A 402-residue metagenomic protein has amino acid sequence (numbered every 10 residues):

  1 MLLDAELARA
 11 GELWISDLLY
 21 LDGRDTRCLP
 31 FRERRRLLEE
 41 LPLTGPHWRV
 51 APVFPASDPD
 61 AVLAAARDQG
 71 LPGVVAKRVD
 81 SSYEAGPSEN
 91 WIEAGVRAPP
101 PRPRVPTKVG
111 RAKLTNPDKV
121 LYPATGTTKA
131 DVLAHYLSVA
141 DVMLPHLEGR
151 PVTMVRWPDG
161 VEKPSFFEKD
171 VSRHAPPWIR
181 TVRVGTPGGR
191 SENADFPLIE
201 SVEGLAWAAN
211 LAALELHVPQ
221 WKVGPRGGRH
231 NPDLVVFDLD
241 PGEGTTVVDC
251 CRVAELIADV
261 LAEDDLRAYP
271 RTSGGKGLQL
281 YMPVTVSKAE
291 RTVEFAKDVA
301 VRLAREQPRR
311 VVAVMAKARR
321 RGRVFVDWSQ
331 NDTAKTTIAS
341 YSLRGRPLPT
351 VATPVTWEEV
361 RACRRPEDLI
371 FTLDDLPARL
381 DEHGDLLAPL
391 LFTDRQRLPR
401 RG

Functional and structural regions predicted by a protein language model:
M1-G402: Catalytic cores of nucleic-acid ligases and guanylyltransferases
